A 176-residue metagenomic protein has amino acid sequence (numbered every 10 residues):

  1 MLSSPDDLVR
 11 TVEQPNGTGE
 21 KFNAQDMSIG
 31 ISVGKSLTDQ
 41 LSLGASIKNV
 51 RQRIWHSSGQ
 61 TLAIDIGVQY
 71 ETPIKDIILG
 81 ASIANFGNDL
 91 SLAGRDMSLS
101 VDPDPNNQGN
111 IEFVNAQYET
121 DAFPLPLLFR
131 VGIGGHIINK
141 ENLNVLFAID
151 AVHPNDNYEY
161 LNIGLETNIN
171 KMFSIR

Functional and structural regions predicted by a protein language model:
M1-R176: Subset of outer-membrane beta-barrel
